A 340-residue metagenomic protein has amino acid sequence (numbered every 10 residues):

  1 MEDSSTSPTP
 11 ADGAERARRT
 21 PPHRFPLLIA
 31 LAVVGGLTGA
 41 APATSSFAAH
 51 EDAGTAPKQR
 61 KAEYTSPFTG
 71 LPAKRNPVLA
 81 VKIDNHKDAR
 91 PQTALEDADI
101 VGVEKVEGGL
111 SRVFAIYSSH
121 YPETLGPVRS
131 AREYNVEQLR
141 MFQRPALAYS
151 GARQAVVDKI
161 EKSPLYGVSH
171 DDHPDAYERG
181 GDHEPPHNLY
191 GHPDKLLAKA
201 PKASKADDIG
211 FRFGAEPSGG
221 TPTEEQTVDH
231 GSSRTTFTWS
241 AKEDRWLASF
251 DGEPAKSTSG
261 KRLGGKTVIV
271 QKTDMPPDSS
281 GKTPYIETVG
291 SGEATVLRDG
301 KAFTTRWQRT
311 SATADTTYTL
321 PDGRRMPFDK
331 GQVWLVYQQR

Functional and structural regions predicted by a protein language model:
M1, L28-S45: Sec-dependent N-terminal signal peptides
E2-S4, E51: Interaction-prone helical segments in low-complexity regions
S4-A32: N-terminal export and membrane-targeting signals
T6-T9, F47-A48, F68: Serine/proline-rich low-complexity intrinsically disordered segments, especially terminal tails, linkers
R19-L27, S45-A49, S66: Intrinsically disordered, low-complexity segments used for protein-protein interactions
G39-K61: C-terminal region of N-terminal signal peptides and the immediate post-cleavage residues of exported proteins
T55-I100, E107-R340: A surface/extracellular/periplasmic glyco- and lipid-processing/surface-interacting theme
